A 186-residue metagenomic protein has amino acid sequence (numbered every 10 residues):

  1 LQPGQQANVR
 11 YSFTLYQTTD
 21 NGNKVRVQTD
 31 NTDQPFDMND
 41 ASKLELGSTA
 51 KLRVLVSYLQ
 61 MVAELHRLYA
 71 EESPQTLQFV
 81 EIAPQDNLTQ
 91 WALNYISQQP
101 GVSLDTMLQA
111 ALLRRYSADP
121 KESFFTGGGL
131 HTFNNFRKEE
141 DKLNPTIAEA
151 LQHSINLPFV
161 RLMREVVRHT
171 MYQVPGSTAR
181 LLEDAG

Functional and structural regions predicted by a protein language model:
L1-L46, Q60-G186: Beta-lactam-recognizing serine transpeptidase/beta-lactamase-like catalytic domain environment
K51-Y58, A150: Residue-level preference for non-acidic, small/hydrophobic
